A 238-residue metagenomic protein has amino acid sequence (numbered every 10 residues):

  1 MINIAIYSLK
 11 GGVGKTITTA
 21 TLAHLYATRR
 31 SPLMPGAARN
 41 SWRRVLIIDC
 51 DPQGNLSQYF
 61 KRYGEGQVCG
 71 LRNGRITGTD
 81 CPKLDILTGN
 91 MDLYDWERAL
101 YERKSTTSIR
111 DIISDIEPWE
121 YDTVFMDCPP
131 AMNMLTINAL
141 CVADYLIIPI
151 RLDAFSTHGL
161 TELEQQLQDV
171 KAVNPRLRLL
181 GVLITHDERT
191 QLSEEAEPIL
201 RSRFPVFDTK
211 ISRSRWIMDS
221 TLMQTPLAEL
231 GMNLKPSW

Functional and structural regions predicted by a protein language model:
M1-W238: P-loop NTP-binding core
